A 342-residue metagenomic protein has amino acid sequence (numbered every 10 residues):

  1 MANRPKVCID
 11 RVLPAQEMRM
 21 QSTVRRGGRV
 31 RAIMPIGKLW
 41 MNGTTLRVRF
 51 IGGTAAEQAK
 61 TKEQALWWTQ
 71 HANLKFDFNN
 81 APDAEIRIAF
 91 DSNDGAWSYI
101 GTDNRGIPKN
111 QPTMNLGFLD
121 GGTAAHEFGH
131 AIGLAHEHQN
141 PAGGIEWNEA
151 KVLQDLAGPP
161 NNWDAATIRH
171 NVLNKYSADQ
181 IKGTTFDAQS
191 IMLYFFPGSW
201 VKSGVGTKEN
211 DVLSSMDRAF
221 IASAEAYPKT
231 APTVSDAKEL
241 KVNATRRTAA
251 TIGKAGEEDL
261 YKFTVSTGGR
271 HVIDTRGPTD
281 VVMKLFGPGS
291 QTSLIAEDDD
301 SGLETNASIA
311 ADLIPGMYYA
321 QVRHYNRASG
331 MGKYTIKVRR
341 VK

Functional and structural regions predicted by a protein language model:
M1-N73, A96, S177-D187, A222-P228: Disordered inhibitory propeptide/activation segment of secreted metzincin zinc metalloprotease zymogens, centered on
T44, Q70-A72, P82-A84, N110 (+6 more regions): Residues that flank catalytic or metal-binding motifs in active/ligand-binding sites
I51-T185, I191: Metzincin-family zinc-dependent endopeptidase catalytic domain
G53-T54, A81-P82, S92-G95, A135-H138 (+5 more regions): Acidic glycine-/aspartate-rich tracts in secreted/extracellular proteins
Q58-E63, Y99-R105, V201-S215, I252: Short, polar loop/linker segments at the starts of domains and inter-domain junctions
P160-T230: Extracellular (secreted or membrane-anchored) zinc-dependent metallopeptidases, primarily metzincins but also closely
P228-T245: Predominantly extracellular/luminal regions of secreted and cell-surface proteins, especially disulfide-bonded
A250-K342: Acidic, Ser/Thr/Pro-rich low-complexity intrinsically disordered segments
